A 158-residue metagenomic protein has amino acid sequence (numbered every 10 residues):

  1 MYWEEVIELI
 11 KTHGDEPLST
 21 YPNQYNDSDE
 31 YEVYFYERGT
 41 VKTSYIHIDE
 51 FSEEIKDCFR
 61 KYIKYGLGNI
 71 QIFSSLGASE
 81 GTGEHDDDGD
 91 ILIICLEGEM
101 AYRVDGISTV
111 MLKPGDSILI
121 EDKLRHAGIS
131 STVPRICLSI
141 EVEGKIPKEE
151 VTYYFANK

Functional and structural regions predicted by a protein language model:
M1-D57, G68-S74: Transition-metal
K64, G83-D86: Short loop/turn motifs at secondary-structure junctions and domain boundaries
F73-G77, D86-A101: Short, conserved beta-strand element in jelly-roll/cupin
T82, I91, I107-S108: Short, conserved secondary-structure segments in the cores of folded domains
T82, Y102-R103, E121, G128-I129 (+1 more regions): Short helix/loop capping segments that flank catalytic or ligand/cofactor-binding pockets
H85-D87, S130-V133: Short glycine/proline-enriched turns and hinge-like loops at secondary-structure junctions
C95-L96, M111-T132: Conserved metal-binding segment of the jelly-roll/cupin
T132-K158: Double-stranded beta-helix
